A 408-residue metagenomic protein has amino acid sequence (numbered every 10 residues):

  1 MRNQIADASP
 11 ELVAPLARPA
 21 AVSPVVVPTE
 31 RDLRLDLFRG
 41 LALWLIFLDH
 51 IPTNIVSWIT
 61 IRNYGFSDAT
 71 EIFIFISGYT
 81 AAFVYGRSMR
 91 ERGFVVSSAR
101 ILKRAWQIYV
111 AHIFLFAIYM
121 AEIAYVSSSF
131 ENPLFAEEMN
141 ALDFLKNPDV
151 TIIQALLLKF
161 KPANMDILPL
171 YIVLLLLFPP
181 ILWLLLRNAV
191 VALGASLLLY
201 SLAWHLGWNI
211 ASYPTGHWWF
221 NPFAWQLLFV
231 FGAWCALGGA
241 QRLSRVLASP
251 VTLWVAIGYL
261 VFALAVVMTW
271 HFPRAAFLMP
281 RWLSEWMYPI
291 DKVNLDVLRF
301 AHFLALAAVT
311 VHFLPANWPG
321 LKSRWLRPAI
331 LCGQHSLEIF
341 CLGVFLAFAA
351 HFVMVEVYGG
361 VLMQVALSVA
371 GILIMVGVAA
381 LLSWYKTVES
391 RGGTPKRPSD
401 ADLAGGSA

Functional and structural regions predicted by a protein language model:
R2-A408: Alpha-helical transmembrane segments and their immediate juxtamembrane cytosolic regions
